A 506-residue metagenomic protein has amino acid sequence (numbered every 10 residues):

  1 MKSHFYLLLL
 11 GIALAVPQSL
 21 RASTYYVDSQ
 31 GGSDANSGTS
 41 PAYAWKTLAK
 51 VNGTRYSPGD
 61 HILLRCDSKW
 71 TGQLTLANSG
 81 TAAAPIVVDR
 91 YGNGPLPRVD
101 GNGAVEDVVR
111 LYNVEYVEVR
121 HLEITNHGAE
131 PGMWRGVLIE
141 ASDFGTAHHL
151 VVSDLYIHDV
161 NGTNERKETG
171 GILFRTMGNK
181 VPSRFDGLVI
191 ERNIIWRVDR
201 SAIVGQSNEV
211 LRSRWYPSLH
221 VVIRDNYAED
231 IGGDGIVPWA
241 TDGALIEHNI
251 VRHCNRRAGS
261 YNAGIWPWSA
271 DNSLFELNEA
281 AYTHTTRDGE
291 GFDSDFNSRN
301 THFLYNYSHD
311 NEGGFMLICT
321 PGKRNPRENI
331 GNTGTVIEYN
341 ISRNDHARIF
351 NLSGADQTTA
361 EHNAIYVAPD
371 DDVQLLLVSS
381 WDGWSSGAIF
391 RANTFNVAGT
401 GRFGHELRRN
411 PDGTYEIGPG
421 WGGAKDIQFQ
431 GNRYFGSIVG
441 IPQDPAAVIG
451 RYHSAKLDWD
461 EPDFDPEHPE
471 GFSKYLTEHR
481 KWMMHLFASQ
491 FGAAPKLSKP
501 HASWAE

Functional and structural regions predicted by a protein language model:
L7-A15: Bacterial N-terminal signal peptides
L20-A22: Boundary at the C-terminal end of the N-terminal hydrophobic targeting segment
S29-R65, K69-W70, T75, V108: Acidic Gly/Asp/Thr-rich repetitive segments characteristic of extracellular carbohydrate-active and adhesion proteins
Q30-A35, D67-K69, G80, G92-P95 (+2 more regions): Acidic glycine-/aspartate-rich tracts in secreted/extracellular proteins
A42, A83, V87, I172 (+2 more regions): Acidic, glycine- and Ser/Thr-rich low-complexity intrinsically disordered tracts in extracellular/secreted proteins
H61-R65, S79-M133, D159-R166: Right-handed parallel beta-helix/beta-spiral solenoid domain characteristic of secreted/periplasmic
T75, N102-R110, E130-D143, E165-F185 (+8 more regions): Extracellular beta-strand/beta-solenoid scaffold signature
P85, D89-G94, E115-N126, T146-N161 (+11 more regions): Right-handed parallel beta-helix
